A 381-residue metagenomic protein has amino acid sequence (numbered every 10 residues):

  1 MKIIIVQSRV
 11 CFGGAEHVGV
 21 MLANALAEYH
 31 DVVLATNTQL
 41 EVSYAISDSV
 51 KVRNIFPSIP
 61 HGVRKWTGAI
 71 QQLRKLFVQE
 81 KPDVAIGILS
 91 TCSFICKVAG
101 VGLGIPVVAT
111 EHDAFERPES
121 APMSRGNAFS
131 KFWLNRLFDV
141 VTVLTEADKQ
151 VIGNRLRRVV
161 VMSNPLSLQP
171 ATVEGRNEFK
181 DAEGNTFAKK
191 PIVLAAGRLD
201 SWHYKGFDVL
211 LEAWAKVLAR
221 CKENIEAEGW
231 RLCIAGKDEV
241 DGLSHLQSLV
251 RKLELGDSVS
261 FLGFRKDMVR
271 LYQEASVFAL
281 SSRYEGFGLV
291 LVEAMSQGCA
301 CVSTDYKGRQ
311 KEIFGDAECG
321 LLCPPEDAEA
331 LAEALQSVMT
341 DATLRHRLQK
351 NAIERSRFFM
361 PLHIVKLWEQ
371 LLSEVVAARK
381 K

Functional and structural regions predicted by a protein language model:
I4, T186-K205, L211-W214: Conserved donor-binding/catalytic core segment of Leloir-type glycosyltransferases
I5-G13, H17-M21, A25-K65, D148-G153 (+1 more regions): N-terminal strand-loop element at the rim of the active site of nucleotide-sugar-dependent glycosyltransferases
R53, R136-E174: Donor nucleotide-sugar binding/catalytic pocket of nucleotide-sugar-dependent glycosyltransferases
G87-S93, E111: Short His-centered aromatic/hydrophobic patch
F264, R283: Aromatic "clamp/platform" in nucleotide-sugar-dependent glycosyltransferases that forms part of the donor/acceptor
A300-T304: Short hydrophobic beta-strand element within catalytic cores of glycosyltransferases and related nucleotide-activated
D316-A328, S337-A342: Conserved acidic donor-binding segment of nucleotide-sugar-dependent glycosyltransferases
A330, S337, L344-F358, Q370: A short, well-ordered alpha-helix in the C-terminal region of glycosyltransferases
